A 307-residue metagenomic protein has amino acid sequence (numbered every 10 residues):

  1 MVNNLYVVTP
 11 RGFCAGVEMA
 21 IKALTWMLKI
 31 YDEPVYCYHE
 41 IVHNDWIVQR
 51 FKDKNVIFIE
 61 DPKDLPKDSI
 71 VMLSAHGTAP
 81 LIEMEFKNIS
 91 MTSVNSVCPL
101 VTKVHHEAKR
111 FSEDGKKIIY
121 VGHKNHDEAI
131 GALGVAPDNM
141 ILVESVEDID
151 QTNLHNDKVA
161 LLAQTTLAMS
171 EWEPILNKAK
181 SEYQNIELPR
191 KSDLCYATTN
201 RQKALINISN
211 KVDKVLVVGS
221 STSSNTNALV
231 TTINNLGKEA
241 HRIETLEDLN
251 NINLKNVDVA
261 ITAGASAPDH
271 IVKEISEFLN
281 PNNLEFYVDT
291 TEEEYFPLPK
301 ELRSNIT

Functional and structural regions predicted by a protein language model:
M1-A265, D269-T307: The feature marks the mature, well-folded catalytic cores of soluble enzymes
